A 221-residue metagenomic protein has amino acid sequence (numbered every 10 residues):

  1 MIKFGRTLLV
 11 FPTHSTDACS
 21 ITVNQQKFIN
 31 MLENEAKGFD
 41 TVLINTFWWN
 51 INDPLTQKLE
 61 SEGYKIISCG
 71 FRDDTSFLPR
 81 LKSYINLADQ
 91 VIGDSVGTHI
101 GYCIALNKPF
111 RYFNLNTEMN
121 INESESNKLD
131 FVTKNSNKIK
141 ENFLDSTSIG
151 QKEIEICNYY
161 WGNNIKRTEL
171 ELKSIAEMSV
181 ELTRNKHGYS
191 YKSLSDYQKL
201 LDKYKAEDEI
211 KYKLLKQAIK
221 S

Functional and structural regions predicted by a protein language model:
M1, C19-I21, S76-L81, N120-N127: Short, charged, surface-exposed secondary-structure boundary motifs
M1-L55: Conserved catalytic-core segment of nucleotide-activated headgroup transferases in glycan assembly
L8, R111-Y112: Active-site proximal beta-strand in glycosyltransferases
V10, V42-I44, L59, I66 (+1 more regions): Generic structural hydrophobic/aromatic packing signal, biased to beta-strands
S15, N50-L106, F110: Donor nucleotide-activated moiety binding/catalytic core segment of transferases that use nucleotide-activated donors
G38, F71, M119-N122: Short, surface-exposed, polar/charged, turn-prone segments marking secondary-structure boundaries
T46-N50, N114-M119: Short beta-alpha junction loops
E118-S221: C-terminal amphipathic helix plus adjacent low-complexity, charged tail appended to glycosyltransferase catalytic
